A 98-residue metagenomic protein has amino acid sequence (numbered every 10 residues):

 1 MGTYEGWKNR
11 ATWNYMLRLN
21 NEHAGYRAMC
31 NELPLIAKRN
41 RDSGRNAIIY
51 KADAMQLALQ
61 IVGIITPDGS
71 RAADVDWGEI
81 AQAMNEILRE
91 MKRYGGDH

Functional and structural regions predicted by a protein language model:
M1-H98: Acidic interaction surfaces
